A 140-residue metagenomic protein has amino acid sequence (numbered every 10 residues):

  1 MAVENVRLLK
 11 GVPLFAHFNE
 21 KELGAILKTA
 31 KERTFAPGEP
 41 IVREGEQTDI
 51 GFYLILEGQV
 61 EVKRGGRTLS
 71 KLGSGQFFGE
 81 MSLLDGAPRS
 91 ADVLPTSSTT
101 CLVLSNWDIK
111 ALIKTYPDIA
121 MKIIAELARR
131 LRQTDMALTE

Functional and structural regions predicted by a protein language model:
N5, E22-A25, R89-S90, W107-E140: A small-molecule sensor/coupling module
N5-V6, K10-G65: Regulatory nucleotide-sensing modules
V6, V12-A16, E39-P40, R67 (+4 more regions): Flexible, active-site-adjacent loop/turn segments at secondary-structure boundaries
F35, I41, F52-L56, L84 (+5 more regions): Alpha-helix boundary/capping detector
E61-G73, L138: Generic structural signal for short, solvent-exposed loop/turn connectors between secondary structure elements
T68-I124: Cyclic-nucleotide recognition modules
